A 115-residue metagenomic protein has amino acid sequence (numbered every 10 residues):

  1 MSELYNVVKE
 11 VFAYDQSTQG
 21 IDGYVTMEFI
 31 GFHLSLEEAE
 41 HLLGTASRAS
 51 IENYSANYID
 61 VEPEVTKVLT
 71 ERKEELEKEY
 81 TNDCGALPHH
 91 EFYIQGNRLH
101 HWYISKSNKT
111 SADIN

Functional and structural regions predicted by a protein language model:
M1-E28, G44-T45, I94: Short aromatic-glycine-(Arg/Gly/Cys) micro-motifs in beta-strand/loop hairpins
V7, F12, Q19, V25 (+4 more regions): Exposed, low-complexity/repetitive linear segments and helix-based recognition motifs, biased toward charged/polar
G31-H41: GIY-YIG-like beta-to-alpha core
G44-N115: Short, mixed-charge low-complexity intrinsically disordered segments
